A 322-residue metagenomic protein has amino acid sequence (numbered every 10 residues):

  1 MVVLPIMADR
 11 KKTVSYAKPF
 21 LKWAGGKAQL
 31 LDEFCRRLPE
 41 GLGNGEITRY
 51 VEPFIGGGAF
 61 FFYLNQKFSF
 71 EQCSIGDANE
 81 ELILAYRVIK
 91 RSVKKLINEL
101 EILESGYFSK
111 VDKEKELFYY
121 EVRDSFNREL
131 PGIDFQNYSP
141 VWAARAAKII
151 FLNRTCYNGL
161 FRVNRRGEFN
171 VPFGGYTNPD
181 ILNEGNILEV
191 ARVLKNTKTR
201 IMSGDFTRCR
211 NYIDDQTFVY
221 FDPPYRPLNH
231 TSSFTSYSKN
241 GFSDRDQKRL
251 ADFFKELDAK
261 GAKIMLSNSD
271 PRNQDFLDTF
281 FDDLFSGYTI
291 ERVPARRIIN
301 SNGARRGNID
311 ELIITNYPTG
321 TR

Functional and structural regions predicted by a protein language model:
V2-R49, F54, A59-F60: S-adenosyl-L-methionine
F34, Y50-L64, I75-N79, I150 (+5 more regions): Conserved proline-anchored active-site loop of SAM-dependent methyltransferases that bridges a beta-strand
G41-G45, Y212-T217: Glycine-rich phosphate-binding loop signature in dinucleotide/nucleotide-binding domains
Q66-K67, E71-N196, R200, T235: Class I S-adenosyl-L-methionine-dependent methyltransferase module
E168-T177, Y225-Q247: Mobile active-site "lid"/loop adjacent to the S-adenosyl-L-methionine
M202-G204, P294: Short loop/edge segments at beta-strand edges and connector loops that shape dinucleotide/nucleotide cofactor-binding
Q247-R296: Conserved Class I SAM-dependent methyltransferase catalytic core
L284-R322: Class I S-adenosyl-L-methionine
